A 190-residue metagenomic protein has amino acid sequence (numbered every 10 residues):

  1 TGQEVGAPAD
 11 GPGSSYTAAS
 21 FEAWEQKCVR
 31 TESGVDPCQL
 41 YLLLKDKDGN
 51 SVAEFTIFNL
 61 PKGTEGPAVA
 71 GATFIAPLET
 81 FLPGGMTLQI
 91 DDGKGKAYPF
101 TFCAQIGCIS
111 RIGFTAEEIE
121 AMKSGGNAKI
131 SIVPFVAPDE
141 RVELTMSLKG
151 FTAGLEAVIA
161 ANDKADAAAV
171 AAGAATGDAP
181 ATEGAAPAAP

Functional and structural regions predicted by a protein language model:
T1-P190: A generic "folded-domain core" signal
